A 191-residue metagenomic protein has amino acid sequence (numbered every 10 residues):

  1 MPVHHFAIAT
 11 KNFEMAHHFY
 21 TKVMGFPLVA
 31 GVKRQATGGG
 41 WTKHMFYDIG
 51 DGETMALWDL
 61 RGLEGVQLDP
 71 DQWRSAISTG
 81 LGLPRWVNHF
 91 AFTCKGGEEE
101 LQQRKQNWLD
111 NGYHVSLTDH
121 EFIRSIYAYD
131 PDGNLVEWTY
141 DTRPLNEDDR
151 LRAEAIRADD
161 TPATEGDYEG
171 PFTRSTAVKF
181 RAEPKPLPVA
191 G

Functional and structural regions predicted by a protein language model:
P2-K11, F46-I49, L68-K105, R124-Y129 (+1 more regions): Vicinal oxygen chelate
A9-G62: Core segments of cupin and vicinal oxygen chelate
A16, Y20, F90, W108: Hydrophobic pocket/interface hotspot
Q35, L81-G82, S116-L117: Short Gly/Pro-enriched turn/cap motifs at secondary-structure boundaries
K43, D59, D69-P70, E147-L151: Short aromatic-enriched loop/helix-cap "lid" or pocket-rim segments at secondary-structure transitions that line
L60-L63, T142-P144: A short, sequence-level motif marking secondary-structure junctions
G65-G82, L151-P162, P171: Conserved acyl-donor/pantetheine-binding loop and adjacent beta-alpha core of acyl/acetyltransferases and related
Q102-G191: Vicinal oxygen chelate
